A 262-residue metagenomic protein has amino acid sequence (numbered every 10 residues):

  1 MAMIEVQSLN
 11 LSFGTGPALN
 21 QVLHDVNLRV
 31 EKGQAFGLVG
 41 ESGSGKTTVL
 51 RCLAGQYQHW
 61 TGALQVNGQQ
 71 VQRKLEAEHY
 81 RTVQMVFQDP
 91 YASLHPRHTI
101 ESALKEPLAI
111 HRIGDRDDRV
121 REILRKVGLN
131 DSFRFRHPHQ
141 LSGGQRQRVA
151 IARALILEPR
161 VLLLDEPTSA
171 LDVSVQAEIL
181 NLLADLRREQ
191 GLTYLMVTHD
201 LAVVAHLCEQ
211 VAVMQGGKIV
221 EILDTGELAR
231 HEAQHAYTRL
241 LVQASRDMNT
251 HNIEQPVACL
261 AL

Functional and structural regions predicted by a protein language model:
I4, L23-D25: Conserved structural motif at the start of ABC-family nucleotide-binding domains
G16, Q70-Q84, I110, L228-E232: ABC ATPase NBD coupling module
A54: Helix-to-loop junction immediately C-terminal to a conserved catalytic motif
D117-S132, Q243: Conserved ABC ATPase "signature" region
H137-L141, Q145: Conserved ABC ATPase signature
E158: Conserved catalytic motifs of ABC-family nucleotide-binding domains
